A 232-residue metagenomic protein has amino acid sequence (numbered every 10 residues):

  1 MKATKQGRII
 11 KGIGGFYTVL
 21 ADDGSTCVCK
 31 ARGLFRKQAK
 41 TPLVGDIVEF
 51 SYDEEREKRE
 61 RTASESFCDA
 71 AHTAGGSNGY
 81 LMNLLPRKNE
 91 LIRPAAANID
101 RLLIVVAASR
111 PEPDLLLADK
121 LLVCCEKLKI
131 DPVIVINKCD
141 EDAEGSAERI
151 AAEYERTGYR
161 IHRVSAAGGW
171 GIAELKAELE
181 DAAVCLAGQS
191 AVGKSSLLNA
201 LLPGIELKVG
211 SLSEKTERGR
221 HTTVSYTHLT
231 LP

Functional and structural regions predicted by a protein language model:
M1-L115: N-terminal accessory targeting/assembly segments
A95-A97, K127, H221-T222: Conserved catalytic network of the ASCE P-loop NTPase/AAA+ motor domain
L102, P132, V184-L186: Generic beta-sheet signal
V106-Y159: Conserved C-terminal guanine-recognition region of P-loop GTPase G domains, centered on the G4
D142-S190: Canonical P-loop GTPase G-domain recognition
K176-Y226: Conserved G1/Walker A P-loop phosphate-binding module
T227-P232: Conserved small/polar residues in nucleotide/adenosyl-binding loops
